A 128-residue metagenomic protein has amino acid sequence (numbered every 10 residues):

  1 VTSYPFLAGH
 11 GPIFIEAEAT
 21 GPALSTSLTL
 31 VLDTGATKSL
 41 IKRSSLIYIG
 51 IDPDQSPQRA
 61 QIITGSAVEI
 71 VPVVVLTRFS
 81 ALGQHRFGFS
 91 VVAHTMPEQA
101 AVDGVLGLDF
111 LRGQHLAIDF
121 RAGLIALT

Functional and structural regions predicted by a protein language model:
V1-T128: Pepsin/retropepsin-fold aspartyl endopeptidases
